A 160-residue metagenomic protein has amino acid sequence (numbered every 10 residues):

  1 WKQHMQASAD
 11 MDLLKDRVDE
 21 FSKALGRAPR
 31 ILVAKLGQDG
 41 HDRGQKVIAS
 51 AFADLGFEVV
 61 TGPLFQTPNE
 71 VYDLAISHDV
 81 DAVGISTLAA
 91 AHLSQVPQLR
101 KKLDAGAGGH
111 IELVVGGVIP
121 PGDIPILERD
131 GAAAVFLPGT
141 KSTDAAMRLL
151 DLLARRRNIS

Functional and structural regions predicted by a protein language model:
W1-S160: Domain-level signal for soluble alpha/beta catalytic cores
